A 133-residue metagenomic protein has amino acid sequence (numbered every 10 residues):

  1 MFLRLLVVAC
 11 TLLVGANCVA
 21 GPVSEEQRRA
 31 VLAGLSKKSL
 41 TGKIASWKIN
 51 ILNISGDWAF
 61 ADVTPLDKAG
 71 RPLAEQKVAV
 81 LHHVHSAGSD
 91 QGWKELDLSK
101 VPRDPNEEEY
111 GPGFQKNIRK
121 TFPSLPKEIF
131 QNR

Functional and structural regions predicted by a protein language model:
M1-L6: Bacterial N-terminal signal peptides that target proteins for export
V7-L12: Hydrophobic helical h-region of N-terminal Sec-dependent signal peptides in bacterial secretory/periplasmic proteins
G15-A16: N-terminal signal peptide c-region/cleavage motif recognized by signal peptidases
G21-A45: Short, non-transmembrane alpha-helical segments in secretory-pathway proteins
G34-K38, V84-A87, T121: Structured segments of extracytoplasmic/periplasmic soluble domains in secreted or envelope-associated proteins
K37, L96-R133: Low-complexity, intrinsically disordered terminal/linker segments enriched in charged and Gly/Pro repeats
G42-D90: Mature extracytoplasmic domains of secretory-pathway proteins
A74-P112: Flexible, solvent-exposed short loops/turns enriched in glycine
